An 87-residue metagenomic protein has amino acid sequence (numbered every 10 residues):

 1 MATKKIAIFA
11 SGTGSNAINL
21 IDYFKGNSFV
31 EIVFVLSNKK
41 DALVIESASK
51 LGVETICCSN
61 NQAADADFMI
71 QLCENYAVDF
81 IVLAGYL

Functional and structural regions predicted by a protein language model:
M1-L87: One-carbon transfer enzymes
